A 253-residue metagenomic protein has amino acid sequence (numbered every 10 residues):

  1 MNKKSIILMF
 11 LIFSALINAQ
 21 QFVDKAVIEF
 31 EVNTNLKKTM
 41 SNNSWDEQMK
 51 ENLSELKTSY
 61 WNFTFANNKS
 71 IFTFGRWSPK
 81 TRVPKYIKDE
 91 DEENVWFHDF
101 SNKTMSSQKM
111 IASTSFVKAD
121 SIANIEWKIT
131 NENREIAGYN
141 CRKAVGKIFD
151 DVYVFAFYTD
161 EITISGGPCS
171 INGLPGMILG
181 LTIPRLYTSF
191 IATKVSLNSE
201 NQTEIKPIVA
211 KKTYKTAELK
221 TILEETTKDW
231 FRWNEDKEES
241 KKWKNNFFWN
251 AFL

Functional and structural regions predicted by a protein language model:
M1-I6: Positively charged n-region of N-terminal signal peptides that target proteins for export
F10-A19: Hydrophobic h-region of N-terminal signal peptides that target proteins for export in Gram-negative bacteria
Q21-L253: Extended soluble regions of mature proteins
